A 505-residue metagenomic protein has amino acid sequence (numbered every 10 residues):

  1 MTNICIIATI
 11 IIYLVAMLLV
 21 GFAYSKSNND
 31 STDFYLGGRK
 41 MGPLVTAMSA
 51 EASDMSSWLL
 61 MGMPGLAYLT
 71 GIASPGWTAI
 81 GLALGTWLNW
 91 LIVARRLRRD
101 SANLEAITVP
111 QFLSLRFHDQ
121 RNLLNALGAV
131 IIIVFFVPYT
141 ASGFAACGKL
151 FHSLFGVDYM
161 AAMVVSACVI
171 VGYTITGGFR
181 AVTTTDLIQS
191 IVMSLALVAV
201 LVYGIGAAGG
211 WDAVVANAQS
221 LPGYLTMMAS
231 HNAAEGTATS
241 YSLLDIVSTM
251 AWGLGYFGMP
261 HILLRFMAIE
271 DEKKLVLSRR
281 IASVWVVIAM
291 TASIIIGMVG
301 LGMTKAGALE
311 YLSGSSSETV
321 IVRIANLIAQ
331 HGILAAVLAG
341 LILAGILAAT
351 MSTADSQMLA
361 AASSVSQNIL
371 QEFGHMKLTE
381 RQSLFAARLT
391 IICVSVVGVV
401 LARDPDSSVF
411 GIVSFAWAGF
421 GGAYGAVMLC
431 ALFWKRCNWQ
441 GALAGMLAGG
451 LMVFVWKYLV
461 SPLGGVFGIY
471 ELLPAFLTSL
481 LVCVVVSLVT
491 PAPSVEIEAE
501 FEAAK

Functional and structural regions predicted by a protein language model:
M1-K505: Membrane-embedded helix-loop-helix hairpins and adjacent transmembrane boundary segments in multi-pass transporters
